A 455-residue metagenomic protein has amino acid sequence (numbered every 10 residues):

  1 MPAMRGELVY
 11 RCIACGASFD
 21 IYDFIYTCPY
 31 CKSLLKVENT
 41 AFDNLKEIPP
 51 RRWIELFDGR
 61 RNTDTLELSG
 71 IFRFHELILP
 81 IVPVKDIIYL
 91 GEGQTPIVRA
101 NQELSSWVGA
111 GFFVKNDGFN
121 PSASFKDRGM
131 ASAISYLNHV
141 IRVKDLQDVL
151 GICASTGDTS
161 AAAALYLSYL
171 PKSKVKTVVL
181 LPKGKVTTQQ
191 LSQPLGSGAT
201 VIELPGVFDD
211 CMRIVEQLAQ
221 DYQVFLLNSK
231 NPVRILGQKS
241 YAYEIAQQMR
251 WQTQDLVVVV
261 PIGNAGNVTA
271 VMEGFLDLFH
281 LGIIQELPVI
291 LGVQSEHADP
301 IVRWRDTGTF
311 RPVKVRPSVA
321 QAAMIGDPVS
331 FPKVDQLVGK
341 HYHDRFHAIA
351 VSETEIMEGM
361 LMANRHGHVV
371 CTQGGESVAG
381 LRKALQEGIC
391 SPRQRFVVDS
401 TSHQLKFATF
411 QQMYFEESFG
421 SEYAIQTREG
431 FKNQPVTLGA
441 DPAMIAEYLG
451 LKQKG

Functional and structural regions predicted by a protein language model:
M1-G455: PLP-dependent amino-acid enzyme catalytic core
